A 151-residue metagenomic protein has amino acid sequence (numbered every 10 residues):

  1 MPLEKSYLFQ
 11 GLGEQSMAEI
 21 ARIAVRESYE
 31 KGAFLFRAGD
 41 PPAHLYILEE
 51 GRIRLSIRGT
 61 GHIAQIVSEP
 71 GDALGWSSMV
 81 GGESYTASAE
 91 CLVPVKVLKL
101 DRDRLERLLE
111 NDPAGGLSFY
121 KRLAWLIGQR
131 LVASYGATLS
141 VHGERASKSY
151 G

Functional and structural regions predicted by a protein language model:
M1-G151: Cytosolic regulatory regions built on CNB/CRP/Popeye-like sensor folds
